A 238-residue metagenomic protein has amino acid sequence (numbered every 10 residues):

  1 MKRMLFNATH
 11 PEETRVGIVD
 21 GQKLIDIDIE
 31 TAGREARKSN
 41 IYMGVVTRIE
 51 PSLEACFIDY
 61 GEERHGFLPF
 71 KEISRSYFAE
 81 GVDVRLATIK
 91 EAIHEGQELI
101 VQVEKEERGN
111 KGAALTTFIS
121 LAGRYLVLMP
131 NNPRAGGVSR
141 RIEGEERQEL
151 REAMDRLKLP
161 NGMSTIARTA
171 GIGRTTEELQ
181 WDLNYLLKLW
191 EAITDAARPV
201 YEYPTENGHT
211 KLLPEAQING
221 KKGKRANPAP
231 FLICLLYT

Functional and structural regions predicted by a protein language model:
M1-L236: Single-stranded RNA-binding surfaces
